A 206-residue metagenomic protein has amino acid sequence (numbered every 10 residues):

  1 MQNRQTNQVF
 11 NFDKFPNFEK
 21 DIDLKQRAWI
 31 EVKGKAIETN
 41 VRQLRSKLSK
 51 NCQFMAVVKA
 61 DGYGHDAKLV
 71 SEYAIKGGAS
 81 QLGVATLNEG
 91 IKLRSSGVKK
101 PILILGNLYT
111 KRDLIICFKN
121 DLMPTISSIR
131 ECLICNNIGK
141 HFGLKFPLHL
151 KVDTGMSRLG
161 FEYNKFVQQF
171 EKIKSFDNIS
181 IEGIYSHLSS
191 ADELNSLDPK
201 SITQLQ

Functional and structural regions predicted by a protein language model:
Q2-D13: Polybasic, low-complexity association/targeting segments
F10-N11, F18, L24, A28-V32 (+2 more regions): Active-site-proximal beta-alpha core segment in soluble small-molecule metabolic enzymes
N40-R42: Alpha-helical scaffold segments that flank or form the walls of functional sites
K47: Conserved PLP-enzyme active-site core in the AAT-like
